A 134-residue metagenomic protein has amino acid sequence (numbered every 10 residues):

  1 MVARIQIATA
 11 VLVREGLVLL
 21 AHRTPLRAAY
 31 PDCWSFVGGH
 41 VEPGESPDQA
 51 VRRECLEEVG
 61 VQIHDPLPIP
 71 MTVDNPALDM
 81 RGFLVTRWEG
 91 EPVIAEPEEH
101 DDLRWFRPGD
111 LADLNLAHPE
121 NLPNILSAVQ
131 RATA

Functional and structural regions predicted by a protein language model:
M1-L19, H40: Conserved N-terminal beta-strand and adjoining loop/helix that marks the start of the Nudix/MutT-like hydrolase domain
Q6-A8, G16, L78-R81, D101: Change "...and in nucleic-acid phosphodiester-cleaving endonucleases..." to "...and in nucleic-acid processing enzymes
G16, G39, R53-E54, F106-G109: Structural detector for helix-capping/boundary residues
T24, P47, E98, A117-P119: Residue-level structural signal for beta-strand termini and adjacent loop
R27-D32: A conserved beta-turn-beta hairpin within the catalytic core of GNAT-like acetyltransferases that forms part
F36-P68: The catalytic Nudix box helix
M71-V93, R104-G109, N124-V129: Active-site-adjacent beta-strand/loop module that shapes the phosphate/pyrophosphate-binding cleft
A117-A134: Charged phosphate-binding loop/patch that engages nucleotide di/tri-phosphates or the phosphate backbone of nucleic
